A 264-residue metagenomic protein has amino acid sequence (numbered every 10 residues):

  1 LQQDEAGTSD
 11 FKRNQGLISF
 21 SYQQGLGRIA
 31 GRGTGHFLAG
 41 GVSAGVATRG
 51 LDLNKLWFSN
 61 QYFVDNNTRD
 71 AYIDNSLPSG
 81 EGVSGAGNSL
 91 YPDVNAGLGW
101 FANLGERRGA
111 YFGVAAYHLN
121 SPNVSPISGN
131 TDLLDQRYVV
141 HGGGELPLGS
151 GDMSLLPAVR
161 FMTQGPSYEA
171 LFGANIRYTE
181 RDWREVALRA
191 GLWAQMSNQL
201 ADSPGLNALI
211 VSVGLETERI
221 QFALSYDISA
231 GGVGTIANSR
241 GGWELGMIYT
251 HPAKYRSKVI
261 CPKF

Functional and structural regions predicted by a protein language model:
L1-L17, R28, P92-V94, A174: Outer-membrane beta-barrel translocator/receptor signature
Q3-T8, G80-G85, S125-N130, S197-N198 (+1 more regions): Extracellular loop and loop/strand-boundary signature of outer-membrane beta-barrel proteins
S9, G31, D202-P204: Short histidine-centered beta-strand/loop micro-motifs that create catalytic or ligand/metal-coordination sites
R13-R32, G149-F161: Gram-negative (and chloroplast) outer-membrane scaffold detector with strong preference for beta-barrel transmembrane
N14, T34-H36, G241: A short, structural micro-pattern
Q23-G27, R32-P147, Y255, F264: Outer-membrane pore/translocation modules
L119, N130-F264: Outer membrane beta-barrel transmembrane domains
